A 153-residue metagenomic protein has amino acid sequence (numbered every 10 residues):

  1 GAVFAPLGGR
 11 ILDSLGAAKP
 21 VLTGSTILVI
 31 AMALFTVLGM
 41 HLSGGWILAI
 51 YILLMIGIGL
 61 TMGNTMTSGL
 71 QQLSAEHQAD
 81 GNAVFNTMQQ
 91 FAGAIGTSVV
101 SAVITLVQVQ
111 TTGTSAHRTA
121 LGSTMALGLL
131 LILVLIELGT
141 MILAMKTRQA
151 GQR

Functional and structural regions predicted by a protein language model:
G1-T114, R118-G151: 12-transmembrane solute porter fold
